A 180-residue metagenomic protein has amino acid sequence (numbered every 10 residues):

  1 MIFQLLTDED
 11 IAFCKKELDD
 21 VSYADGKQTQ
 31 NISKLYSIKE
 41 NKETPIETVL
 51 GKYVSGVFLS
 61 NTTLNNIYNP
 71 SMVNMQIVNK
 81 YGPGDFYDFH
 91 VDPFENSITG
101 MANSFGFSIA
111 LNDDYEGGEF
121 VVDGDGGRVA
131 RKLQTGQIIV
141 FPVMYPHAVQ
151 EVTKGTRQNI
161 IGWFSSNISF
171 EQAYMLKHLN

Functional and structural regions predicted by a protein language model:
M1-M72, I77, M175-N180: Non-heme Fe(II)/2-oxoglutarate
L59-H178: Catalytic core of non-heme Fe(II) oxygenases with the double-stranded beta-helix
